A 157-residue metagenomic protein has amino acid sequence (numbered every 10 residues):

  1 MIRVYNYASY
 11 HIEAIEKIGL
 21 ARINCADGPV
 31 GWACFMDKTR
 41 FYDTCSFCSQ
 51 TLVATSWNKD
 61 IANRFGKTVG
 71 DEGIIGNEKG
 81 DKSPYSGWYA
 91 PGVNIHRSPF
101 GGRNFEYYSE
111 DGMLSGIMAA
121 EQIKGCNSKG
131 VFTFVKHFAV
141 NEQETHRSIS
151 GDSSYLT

Functional and structural regions predicted by a protein language model:
M1-T157: Glycoside hydrolase catalytic-domain context in secreted enzymes
